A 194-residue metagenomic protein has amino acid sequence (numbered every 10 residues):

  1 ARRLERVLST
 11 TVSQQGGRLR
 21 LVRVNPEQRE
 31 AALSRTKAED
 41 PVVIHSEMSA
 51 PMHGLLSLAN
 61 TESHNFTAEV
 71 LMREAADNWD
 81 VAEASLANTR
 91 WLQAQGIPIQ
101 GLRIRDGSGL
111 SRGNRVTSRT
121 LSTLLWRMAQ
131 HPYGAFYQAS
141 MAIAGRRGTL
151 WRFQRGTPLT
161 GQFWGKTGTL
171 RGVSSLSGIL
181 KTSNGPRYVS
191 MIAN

Functional and structural regions predicted by a protein language model:
A1-A135: A small/polar active-site loop signature that marks catalytic segments
A87-W91, I97-N194: C-terminal soluble interaction/assembly domains
